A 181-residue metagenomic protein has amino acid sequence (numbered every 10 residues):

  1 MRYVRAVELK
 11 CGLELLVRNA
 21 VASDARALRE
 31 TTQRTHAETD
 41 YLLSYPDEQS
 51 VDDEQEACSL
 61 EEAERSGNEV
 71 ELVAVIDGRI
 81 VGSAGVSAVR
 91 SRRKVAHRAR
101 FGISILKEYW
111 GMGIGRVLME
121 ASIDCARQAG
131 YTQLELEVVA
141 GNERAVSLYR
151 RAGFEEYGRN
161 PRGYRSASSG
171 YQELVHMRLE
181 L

Functional and structural regions predicted by a protein language model:
M1-C11: Short acidic N-proximal helix/loop "leader" segments that mark the beginning of a domain or an inter-domain linker
K10, E48-H97, G102-E108, M119-E120 (+2 more regions): Acetyl-CoA-dependent GNAT
L16-E30: A short beta-loop-alpha structural element at the N-terminal edge of CoA-dependent acyl/N-acetyltransferase catalytic
E30-D47, E62-A63: Helix-loop element at the rim of GNAT/NAT acetyltransferase active sites that forms part of the acceptor-substrate
G115, M119, N142-A145, R162-S168: Short glycine/proline-centered loop/turn elements that form peptide/ligand docking sites
M119, A126-E137: Conserved GNAT acetyl-CoA-binding A-motif
E135-V138, R150, E155-Q172: Conserved catalytic-core motifs of GNAT/GCN5-like acyltransferases
